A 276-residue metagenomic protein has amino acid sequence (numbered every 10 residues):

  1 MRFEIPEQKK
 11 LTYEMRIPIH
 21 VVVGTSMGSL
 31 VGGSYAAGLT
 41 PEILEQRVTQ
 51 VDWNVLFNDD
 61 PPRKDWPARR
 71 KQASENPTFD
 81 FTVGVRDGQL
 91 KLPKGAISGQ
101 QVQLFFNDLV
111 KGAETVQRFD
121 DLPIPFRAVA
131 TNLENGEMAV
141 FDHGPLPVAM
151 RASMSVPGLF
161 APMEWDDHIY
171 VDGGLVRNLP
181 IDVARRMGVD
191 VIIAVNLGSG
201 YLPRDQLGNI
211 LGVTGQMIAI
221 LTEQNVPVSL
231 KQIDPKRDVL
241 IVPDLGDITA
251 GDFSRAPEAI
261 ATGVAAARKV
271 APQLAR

Functional and structural regions predicted by a protein language model:
M1-T25, G33-R276: Patatin-like phospholipase
